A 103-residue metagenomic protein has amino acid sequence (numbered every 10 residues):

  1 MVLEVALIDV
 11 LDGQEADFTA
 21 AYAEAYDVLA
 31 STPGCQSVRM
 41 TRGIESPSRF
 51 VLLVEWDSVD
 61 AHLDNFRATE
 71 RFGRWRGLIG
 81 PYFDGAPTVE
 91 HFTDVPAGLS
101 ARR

Functional and structural regions predicted by a protein language model:
V2, R39-V51, R76-R103: Glycine-rich beta-strand-turn "strand-cap" elements at beta-sheet edges
L3-I8: Active-site-flanking beta-strand signature of metal-NTP-handling nucleotidyl enzymes and homologous cyclase-like
D9, T41, L53-E55: Short hydrophobic/aromatic beta-strand micro-patches that form the beta-sheet surface supporting nucleotide- or nucleic
D9-T19: Short, surface-exposed ligand-recognition loops at beta-strand->loop->(often short) alpha-helix junctions that present
V10-D12, W56-S58, T93-V95: Non-catalytic surface loops within mature trypsin-like serine protease
D12-Q14, I44, D60: Feature marks short, surface-exposed loop/turn motifs that line or immediately flank catalytic pockets and channel
E24-Q36, E55-T88: An amphipathic, aromatic/His-enriched active-site/gating alpha helix that lines ligand/cofactor pockets
